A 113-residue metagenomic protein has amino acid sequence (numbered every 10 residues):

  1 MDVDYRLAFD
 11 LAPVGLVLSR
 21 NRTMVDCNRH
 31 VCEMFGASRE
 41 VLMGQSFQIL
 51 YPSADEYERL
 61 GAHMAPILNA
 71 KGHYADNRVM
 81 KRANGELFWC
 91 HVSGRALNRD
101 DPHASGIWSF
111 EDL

Functional and structural regions predicted by a protein language model:
M1-R20, R29: Sensory modules in modular signal-transduction proteins
P13-V14, A75-D76, S93: Short loop/turn microsegments at loop-to-beta-strand junctions
S19, V92-I107: Short loop/turn elements at sensory-signaling interfaces that couple input to output
M24-D26: Conserved hydrophobic beta-strand signature of PAS-family and PAS-like sensory domains
V31-M43: PAS/PAS-like sensory domain cap-loop motif
V41-A54: PAS-family sensory/regulatory domains
A54-E86: Terminal output helix/cap of sensory domains in signal transduction proteins
F110-D112: PAS-associated C-terminal
